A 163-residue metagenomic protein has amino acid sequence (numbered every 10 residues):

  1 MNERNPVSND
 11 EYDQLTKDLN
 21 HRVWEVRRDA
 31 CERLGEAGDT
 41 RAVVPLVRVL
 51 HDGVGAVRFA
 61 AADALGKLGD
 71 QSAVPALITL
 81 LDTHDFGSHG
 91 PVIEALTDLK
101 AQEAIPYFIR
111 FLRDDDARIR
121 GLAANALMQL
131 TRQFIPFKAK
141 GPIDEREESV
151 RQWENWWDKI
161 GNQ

Functional and structural regions predicted by a protein language model:
N2-V7, E148-N162: Extended, low-complexity, acidic/polar intrinsically disordered regions that flank or interrupt HEAT/TOG/ARM solenoid
N5-D18, A37-H51, D70-D82, A101-R113 (+2 more regions): Amphipathic alpha-helical scaffolding segments comprising HEAT/armadillo-like alpha-solenoid repeats
R22-V23, G53-V54, H84-D85, D115-D116: Short inter-helical turns and helix N-cap capping residues of alpha-solenoid HEAT/ARM repeat scaffolds
A30, A61, V92, A123-A124 (+1 more regions): Conserved hydrophobic register position within alpha-solenoid helical repeats
R33, A64-K67, A95-D98, A126-Q129 (+2 more regions): Core register positions within helices of long alpha-helical scaffolds
R48, D52-K67: Acidic (E/D-rich), amphipathic helical modules within compact regulatory domains
R120-E147, R151-E154: Leucine-rich solenoid repeat scaffolds
